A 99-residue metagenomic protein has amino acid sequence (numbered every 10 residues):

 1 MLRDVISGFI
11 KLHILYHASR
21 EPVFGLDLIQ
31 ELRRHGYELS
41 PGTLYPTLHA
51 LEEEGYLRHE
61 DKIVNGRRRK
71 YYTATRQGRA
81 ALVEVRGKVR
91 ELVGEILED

Functional and structural regions predicted by a protein language model:
M1-L2, D99: Absolute protein N-terminus
L2-T43: N-terminal helix-turn-helix DNA-binding core of bacterial DNA-binding proteins
R20-V23, A50, G78: Short, charged/polar surface micro-motifs in flexible loops or helix N-caps
L44-P46, L51: Basic amphipathic alpha-helical segments that dock to polyanions
E54-R68, T73: Beta-hairpin "wing" of winged helix-turn-helix
R68-R86: Basic, amphipathic "hinge/linker" alpha-helix immediately C-terminal to the N-terminal HTH DNA-binding motif
A80-D99: Amphipathic alpha-helical dimerization/coiled-coil segments that flank or bridge DNA-binding/regulatory modules
